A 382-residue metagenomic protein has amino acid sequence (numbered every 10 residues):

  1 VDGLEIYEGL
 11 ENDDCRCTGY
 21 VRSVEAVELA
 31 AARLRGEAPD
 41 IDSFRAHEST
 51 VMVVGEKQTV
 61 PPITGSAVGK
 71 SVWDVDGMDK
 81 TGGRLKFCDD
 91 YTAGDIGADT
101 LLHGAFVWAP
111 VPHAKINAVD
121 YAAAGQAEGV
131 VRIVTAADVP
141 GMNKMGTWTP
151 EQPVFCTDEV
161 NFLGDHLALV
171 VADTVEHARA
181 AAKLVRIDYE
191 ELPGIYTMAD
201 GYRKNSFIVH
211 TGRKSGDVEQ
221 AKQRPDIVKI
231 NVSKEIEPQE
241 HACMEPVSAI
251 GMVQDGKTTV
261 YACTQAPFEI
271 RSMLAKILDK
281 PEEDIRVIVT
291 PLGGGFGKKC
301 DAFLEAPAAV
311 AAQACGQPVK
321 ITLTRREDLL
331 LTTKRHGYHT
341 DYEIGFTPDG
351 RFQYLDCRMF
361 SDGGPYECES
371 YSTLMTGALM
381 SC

Functional and structural regions predicted by a protein language model:
V1, H177-T197, E269-I270, E327-C382: Gly/Pro-rich active-site capping loops and adjacent beta-alpha segments that organize cofactor/substrate pockets
V1-G55: Ferredoxin-type iron-sulfur electron-transfer modules in oxidoreductases and energy-metabolism complexes
G9-T18, R22, V134-D165, D200 (+5 more regions): Short, surface-exposed loop/turn segments at secondary-structure boundaries that line and modulate
V24-A31, D42-V54, E151-H177, F296-P348: Glycine-rich and small/hydrophobic secondary-structure elements
A32-T211: Flexible, low-hydrophobicity surface segments
D79, L85, D89, D158 (+3 more regions): Short beta-strand elements
A105-A136, L169-D188, S248-C315, S361 (+1 more regions): Alpha-helical support elements that line or immediately flank enzyme active sites and cofactor-binding pockets
D200-L278: Helix-loop-helix junctions that connect adjacent transmembrane helices in secondary transporters/permeases, recognized
